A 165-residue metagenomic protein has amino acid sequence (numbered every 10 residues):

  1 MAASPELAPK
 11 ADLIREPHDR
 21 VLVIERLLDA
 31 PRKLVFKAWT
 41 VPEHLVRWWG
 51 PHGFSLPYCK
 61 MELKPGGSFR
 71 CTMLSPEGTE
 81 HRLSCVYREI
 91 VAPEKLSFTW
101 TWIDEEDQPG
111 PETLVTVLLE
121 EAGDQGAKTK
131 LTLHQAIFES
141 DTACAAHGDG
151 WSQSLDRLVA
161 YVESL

Functional and structural regions predicted by a protein language model:
M1-A8, I137-L165: A conserved amphipathic terminal alpha-helix motif
M1-S55: Hydrophobic ligand-binding cavity/cleft-lining segments
D19-E25, R32, S68, R82 (+3 more regions): Intrinsic-disorder/low-complexity, polar/charged segments enriched in Ser/Thr/Lys/Arg/Asp/Glu/Gln
V21, S97-S152: Beta-strand/loop substructures that line and gate deep hydrophobic ligand-binding cavities in soluble
V23-I24, E43-E80: Short beta-edge strand/loop motif at the mouth of beta-sheet-based domains
R26, Y58-M61, L83-E89, T113-E121: Hydrophobic/aromatic beta-strand elements that line small-molecule binding cavities or substrate pockets in beta-rich
R32, E62-K64, R88-K95, L118-K130: A short, structured loop/turn motif at beta-sheet edges
V35-F36, L45, F69, Y87 (+4 more regions): Hydrophobic pocket/interface hotspot
